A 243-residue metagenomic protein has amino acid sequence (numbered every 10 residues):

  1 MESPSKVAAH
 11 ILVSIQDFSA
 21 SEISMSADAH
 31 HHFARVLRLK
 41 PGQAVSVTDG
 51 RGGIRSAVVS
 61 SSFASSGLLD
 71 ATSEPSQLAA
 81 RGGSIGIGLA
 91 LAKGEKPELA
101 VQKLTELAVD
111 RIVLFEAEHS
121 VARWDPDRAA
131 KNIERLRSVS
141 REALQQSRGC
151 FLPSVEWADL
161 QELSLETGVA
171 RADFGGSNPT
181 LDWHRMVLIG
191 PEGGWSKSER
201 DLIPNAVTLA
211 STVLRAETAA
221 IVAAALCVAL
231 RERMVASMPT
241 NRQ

Functional and structural regions predicted by a protein language model:
M1-Q77, D127: N-terminal positively charged helical leader segments and presequences
H10, E22, A44, G67-L68 (+5 more regions): Structural motif
I15-Q16, A27-D28, G50, L91 (+5 more regions): Fold-independent oxyanion-binding glycine-rich loops and adjacent beta-strand/coil segments at enzyme active sites
L78-G168: RNA substrate-binding interface of SAM-dependent RNA methyltransferases
L163-S211: Active-site/ligand-binding-proximal alpha/beta "capping" segment
K197-Q243: Structured adenosyl-cofactor binding patch, chiefly the S-adenosyl-L-methionine
